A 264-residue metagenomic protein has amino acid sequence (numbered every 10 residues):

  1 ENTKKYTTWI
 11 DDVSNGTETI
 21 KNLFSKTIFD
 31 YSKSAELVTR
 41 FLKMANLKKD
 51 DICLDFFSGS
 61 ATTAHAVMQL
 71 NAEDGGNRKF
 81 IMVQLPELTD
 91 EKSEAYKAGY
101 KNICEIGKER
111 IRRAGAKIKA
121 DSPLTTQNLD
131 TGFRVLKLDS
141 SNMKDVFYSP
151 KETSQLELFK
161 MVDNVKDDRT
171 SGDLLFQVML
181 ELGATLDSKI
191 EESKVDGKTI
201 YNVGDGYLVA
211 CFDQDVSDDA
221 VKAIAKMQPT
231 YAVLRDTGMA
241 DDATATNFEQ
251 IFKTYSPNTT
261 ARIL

Functional and structural regions predicted by a protein language model:
E1-I52, D74, L85-D90: Class I S-adenosyl-L-methionine
G16-I20, S60-H65, E73, E87-K92 (+3 more regions): Flexible loop/turn segments at secondary-structure boundaries
R40-D50, M68-V146: Cysteine-dependent PTP/DSP-like catalytic domain, specifically the C-terminal lobe
D50-L70, M179: A phosphate-binding catalytic loop at a beta-strand-loop-alpha-helix junction that coordinates phosphoryl groups
V146-M161, D167, S171: Polar, glycine-rich mid-to-C-terminal structural blocks that act as macromolecule-binding/assembly scaffolds
E181-Y201: Conserved helicase/translocase motor-coupling segment
F212-I224: A short, acidic, amphipathic alpha-helical segment used as a generic capping/interface helix at domain edges
T246-E249, A261: Terminal-proximal interaction/regulatory segments of ATP-powered molecular machines
